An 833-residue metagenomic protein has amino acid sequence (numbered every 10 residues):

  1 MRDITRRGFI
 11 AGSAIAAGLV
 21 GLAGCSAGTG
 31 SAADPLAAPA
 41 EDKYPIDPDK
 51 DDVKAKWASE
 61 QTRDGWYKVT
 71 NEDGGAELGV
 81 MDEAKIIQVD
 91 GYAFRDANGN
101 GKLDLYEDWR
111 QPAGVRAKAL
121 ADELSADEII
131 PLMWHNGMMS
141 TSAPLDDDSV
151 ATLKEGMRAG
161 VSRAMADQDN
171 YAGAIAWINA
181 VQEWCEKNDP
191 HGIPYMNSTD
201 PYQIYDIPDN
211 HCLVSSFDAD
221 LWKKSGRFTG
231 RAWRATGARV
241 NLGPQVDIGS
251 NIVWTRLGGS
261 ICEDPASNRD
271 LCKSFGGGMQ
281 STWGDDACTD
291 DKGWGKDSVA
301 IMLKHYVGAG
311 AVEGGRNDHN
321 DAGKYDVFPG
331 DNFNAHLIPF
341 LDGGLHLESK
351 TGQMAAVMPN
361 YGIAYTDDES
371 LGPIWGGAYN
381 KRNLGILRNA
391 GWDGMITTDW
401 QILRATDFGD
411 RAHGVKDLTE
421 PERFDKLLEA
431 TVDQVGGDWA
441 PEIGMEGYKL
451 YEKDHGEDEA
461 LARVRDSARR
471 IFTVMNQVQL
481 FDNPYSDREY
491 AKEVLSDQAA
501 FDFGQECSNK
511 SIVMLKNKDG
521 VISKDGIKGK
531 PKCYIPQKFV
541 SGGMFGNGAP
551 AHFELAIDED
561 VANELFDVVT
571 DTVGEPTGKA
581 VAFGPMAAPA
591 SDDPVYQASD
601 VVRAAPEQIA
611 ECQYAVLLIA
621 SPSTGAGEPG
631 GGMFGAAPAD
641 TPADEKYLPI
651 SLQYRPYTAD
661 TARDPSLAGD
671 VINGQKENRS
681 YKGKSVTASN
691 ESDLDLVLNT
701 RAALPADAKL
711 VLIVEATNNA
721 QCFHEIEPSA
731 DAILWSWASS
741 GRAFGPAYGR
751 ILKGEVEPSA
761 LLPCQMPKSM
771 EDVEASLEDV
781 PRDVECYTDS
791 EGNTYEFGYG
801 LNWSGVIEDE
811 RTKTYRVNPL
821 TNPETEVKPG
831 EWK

Functional and structural regions predicted by a protein language model:
M1-A16: N-terminal secretory signal peptides and thylakoid transit peptides that target proteins across membranes
A17-L19, Q111: A short acidic/small-residue loop/turn micro-motif
C25-K833: Glycoside hydrolase catalytic-domain context in secreted enzymes
